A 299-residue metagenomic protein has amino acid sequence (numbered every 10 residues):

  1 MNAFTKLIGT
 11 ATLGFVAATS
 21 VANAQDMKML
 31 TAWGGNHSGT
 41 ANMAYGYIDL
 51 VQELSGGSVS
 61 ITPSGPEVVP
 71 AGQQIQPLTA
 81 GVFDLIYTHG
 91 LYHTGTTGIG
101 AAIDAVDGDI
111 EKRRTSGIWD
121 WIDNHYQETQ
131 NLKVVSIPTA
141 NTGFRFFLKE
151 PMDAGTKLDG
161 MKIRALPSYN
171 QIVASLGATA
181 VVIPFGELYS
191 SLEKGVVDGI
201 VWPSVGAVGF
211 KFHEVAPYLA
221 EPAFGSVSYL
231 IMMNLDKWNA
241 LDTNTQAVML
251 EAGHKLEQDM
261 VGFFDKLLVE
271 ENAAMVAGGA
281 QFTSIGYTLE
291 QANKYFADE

Functional and structural regions predicted by a protein language model:
M1, A24-Q25: Absolute protein N-terminus
M1-G9: Bacterial N-terminal signal peptides that target proteins for export
T10, Q25-I110, N124-E299: N-terminal secretory/targeting leader peptides
V16-A24: Sec/Tat signal peptide C-region and signal peptidase I cleavage site
I110-G117: A short acidic, glycine-rich active-site loop that binds or catalyzes chemistry on phosphate/adenosine moieties
G117-D120, H125: Core domains of carbohydrate- and sulfate-ester-processing enzymes
